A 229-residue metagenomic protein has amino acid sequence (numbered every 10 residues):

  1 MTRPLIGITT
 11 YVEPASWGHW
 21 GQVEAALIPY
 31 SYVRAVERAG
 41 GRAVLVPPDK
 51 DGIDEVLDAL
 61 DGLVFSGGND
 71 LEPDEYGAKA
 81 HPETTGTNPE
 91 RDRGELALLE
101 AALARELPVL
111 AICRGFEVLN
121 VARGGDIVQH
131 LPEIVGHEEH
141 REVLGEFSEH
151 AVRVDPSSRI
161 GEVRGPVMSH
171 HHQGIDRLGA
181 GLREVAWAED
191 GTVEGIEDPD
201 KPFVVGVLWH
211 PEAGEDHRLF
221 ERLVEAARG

Functional and structural regions predicted by a protein language model:
M1-L110, N120-R123, V128, P132-G161 (+5 more regions): N-terminal beta1-alpha1 cap of cysteine-dependent amidohydrolase-like domains
C113: Conserved G/P- and acidic residue-centered "switch" motifs that form tight phosphate/ATP-binding loops in soluble
F116: The feature captures the ABC ATPase H-loop/switch
V204-W209: Active-site-proximal beta-strand elements of phosphoester/diester hydrolases
